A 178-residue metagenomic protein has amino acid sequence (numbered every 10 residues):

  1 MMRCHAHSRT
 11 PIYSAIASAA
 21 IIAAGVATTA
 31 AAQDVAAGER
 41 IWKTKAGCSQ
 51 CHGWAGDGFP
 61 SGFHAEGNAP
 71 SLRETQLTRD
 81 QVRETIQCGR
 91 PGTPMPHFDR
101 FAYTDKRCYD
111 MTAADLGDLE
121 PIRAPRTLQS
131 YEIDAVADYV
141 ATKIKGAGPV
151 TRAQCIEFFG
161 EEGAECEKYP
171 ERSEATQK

Functional and structural regions predicted by a protein language model:
M1-I12: N-terminal secretory signal peptides that target proteins for export/translocation
Q33-A36, K45-G47, W54, T93-K178: Flexible coil segments in periplasmic/lumen-exposed cytochrome c-class electron-transfer proteins
I41-W42: Conserved short C-terminal alpha-helix that flanks the catalytic cleft of nucleotide-sugar-dependent
P60-E66: Short cysteine/histidine-rich zinc-coordinating motifs and their immediately flanking basic loops
A69, R79-R83, I133, A137: Extracytoplasmic/secreted envelope proteins and their assembly/folding machinery, especially bacterial periplasmic
S71-L72, P94: Conserved beta-strand positions that form and line the central face of beta-propeller blades
C88-G92: Glycine-rich, acidic and aromatic/proline-enriched surface loops and short helix-turn segments that act as binding
